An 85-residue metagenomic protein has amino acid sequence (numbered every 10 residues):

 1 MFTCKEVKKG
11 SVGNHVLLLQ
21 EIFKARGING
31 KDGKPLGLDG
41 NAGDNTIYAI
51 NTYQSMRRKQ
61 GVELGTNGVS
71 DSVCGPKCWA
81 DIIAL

Functional and structural regions predicted by a protein language model:
M1-L85: Cell-envelope/ECM-targeting effectors and their regulatory/trafficking segments
